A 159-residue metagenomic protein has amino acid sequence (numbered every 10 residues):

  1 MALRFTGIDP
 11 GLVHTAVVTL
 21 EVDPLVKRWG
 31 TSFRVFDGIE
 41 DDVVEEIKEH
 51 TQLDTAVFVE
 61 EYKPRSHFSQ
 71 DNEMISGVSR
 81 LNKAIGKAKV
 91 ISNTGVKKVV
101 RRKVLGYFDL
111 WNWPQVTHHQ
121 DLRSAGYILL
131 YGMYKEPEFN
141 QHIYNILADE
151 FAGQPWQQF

Functional and structural regions predicted by a protein language model:
A2-F159: Phosphate- and other anionic-substrate recognition elements at nucleic-acid/protein interfaces
